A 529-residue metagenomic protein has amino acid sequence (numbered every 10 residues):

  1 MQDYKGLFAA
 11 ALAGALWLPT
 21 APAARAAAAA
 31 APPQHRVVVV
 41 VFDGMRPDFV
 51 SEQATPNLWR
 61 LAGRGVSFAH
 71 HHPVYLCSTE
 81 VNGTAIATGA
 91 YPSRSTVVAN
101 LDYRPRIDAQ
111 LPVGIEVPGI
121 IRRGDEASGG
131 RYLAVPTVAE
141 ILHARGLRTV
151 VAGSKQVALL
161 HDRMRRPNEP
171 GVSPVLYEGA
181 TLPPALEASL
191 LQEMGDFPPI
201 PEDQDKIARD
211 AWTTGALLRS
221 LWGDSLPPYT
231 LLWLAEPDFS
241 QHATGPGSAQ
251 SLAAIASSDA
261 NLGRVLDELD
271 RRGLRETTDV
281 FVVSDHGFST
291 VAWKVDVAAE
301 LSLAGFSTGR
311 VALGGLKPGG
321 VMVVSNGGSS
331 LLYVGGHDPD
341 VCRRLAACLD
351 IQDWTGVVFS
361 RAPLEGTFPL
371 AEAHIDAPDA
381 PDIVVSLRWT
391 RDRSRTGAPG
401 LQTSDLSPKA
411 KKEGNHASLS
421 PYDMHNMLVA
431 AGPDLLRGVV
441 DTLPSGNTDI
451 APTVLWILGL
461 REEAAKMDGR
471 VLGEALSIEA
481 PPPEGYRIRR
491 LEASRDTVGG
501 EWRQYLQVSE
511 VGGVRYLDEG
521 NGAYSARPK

Functional and structural regions predicted by a protein language model:
M1-A11: Bacterial N-terminal signal peptides that target proteins for export
A9-P19: Bacterial N-terminal signal peptides
P33-V38, R64-F68, R94, R145-V150 (+4 more regions): Loop/turn elements at helix/coil->beta-strand transitions in domains of secreted/extracellular proteins
V39, N57, S257-S302, L364 (+1 more regions): Metal-dependent active-site segment of extracytoplasmic phospho-/sulfohydrolases and closely related
D48-V97, L101, R148-A152: Short, structured active-site-proximal loop/turn typified by the sulfatase FGly-forming signature C/S-X-P-X-R
A90-Y91, V97-G245, D350-D353, S394-R395: His/Asp/Glu-rich, glycine-adjacent segments that coordinate divalent cations and/or stabilize oxyanion chemistry on
R131-V135, G315-T453: Active-site neighborhoods of enzymes that stabilize oxyanions during catalysis
I478-K529: Acidic, Ser/Thr-rich low-complexity intrinsically disordered segments
